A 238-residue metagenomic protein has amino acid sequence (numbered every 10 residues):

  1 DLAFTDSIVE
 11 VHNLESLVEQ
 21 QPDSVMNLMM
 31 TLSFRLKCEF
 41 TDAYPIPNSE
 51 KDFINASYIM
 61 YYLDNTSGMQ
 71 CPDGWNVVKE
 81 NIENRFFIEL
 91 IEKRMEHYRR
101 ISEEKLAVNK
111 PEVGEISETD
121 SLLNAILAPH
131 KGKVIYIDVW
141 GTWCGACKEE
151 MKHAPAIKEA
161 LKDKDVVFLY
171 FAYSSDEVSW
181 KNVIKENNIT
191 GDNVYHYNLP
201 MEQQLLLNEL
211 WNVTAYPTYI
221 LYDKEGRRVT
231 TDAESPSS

Functional and structural regions predicted by a protein language model:
D1-G132: Oxidative protein folding and maturation machinery
Q21, T31, R35-L36, I184-K224: Short, internal strand/loop/helix patches that form the active-site neighborhood or redox-interaction surface
K133-V134, M151-F171, K185: Conserved helix-turn-beta segment immediately C-terminal to the redox Cys motif in thioredoxin-like folds
V134-I135, P217: Alpha/beta-hydrolase fold active-site loops
V139-A156, S175: Conserved redox-active cysteine motifs that mediate thiol-disulfide chemistry, especially di-cysteine Cys-X(1-2)-Cys
E150, Y173, V178-N188: Long, His/Glu/Asp-enriched segments that create or flank divalent metal/ion-associated functional microenvironments
A215-Y216, K224-S238: Non-catalytic, surface beta->alpha helical segment in thiol-disulfide oxidoreductase systems
